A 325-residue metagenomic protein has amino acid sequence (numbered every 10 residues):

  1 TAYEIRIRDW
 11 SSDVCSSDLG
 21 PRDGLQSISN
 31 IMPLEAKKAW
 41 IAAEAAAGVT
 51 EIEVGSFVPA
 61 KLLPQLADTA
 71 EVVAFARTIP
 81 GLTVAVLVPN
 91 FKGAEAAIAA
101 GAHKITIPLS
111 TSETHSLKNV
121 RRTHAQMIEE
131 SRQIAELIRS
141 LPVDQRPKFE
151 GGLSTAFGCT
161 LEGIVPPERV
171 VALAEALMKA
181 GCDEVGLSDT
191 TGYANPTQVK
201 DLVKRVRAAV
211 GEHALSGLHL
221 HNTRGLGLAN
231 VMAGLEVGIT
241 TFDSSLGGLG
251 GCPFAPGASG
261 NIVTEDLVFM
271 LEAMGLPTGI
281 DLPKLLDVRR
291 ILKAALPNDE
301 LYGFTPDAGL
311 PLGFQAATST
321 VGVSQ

Functional and structural regions predicted by a protein language model:
T1-V14: Single conserved hydrophobic/aromatic residue that forms the stacking wall/gate of nucleotide- or nucleobase-binding
S12-Q325: Catalytic cores and adjacent flexible loops of soluble metabolic enzymes that perform enolate/carbanion chemistry on
